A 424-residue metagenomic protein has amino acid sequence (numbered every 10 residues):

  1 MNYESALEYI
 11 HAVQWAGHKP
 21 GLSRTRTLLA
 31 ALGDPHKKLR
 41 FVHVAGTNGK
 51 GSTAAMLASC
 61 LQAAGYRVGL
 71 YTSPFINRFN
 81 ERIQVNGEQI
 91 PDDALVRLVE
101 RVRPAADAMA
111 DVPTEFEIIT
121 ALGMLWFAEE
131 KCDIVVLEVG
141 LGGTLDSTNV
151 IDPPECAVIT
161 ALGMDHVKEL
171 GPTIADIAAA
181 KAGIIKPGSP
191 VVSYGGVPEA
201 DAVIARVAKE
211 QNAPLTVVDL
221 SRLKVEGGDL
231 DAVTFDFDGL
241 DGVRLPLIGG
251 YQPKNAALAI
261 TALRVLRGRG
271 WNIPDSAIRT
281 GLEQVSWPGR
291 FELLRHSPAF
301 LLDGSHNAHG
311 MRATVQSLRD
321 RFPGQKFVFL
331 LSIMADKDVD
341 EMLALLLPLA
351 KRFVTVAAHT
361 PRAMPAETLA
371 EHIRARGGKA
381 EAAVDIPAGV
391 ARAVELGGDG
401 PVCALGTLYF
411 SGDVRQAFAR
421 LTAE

Functional and structural regions predicted by a protein language model:
M1-A16: Charged, amphipathic alpha-helical linker segments immediately N-terminal to NTP-binding catalytic cores
H18, L22, R26-K38, A63-D152 (+2 more regions): ATP-dependent carboxylate-amine ligase catalytic core
K38, I134-L137, L145-V158, L162-G163 (+3 more regions): Nucleotide phosphate-binding/pyrophosphate-handling subdomain across enzymes that bind or process nucleotide phosphates
V44, S52-G69: A conserved segment at the C-terminal end of the G1
P74, Y194-G195, V207-D229, P246-G250 (+6 more regions): Beta-strand->loop->alpha-helix junctions that form or flank phosphate-binding loops in nucleotide-handling enzymes
A110, I118, K131-E138, P154-G242 (+2 more regions): Acidic, Mg2+-coordinating active-site environments of NTP-dependent enzymes
Y194-T216, L230-T234, A299-L302, A308 (+1 more regions): C-terminal helical cap/extension that packs against the catalytic core of soluble nucleotide-cofactor enzymes
